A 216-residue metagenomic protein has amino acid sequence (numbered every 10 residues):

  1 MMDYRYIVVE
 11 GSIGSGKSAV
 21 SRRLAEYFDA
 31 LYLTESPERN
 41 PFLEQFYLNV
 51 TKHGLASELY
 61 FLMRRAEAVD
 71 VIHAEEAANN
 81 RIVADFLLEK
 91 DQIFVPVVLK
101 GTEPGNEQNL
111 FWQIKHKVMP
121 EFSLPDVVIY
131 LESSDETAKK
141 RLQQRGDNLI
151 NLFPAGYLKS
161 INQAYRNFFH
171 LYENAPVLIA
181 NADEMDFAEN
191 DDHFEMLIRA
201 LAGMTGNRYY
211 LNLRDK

Functional and structural regions predicted by a protein language model:
V9: Hydrophobic anchor at the beta1->P-loop junction of P-loop NTPases
S12: P-loop (Walker A) phosphate-binding loop of NTP-binding proteins
K17: Conserved lysine of the Walker
V20-S21: Post-Walker A alpha-helix
E26-R64: Conserved substrate/cofactor phosphate-moiety recognition/catalytic segment in nucleotide-dependent phosphotransferases
R65-E103: A basic- and aromatic-enriched beta-loop-alpha substructure that forms the phosphate/nucleotide- and DNA/RNA-contacting
D91-R166: A glycine- and Lys/Arg-enriched "phosphate-lid" helix/loop adjacent to the NTP-binding pocket of small-molecule kinases
K140-K216: NTP-dependent small-molecule kinase module
